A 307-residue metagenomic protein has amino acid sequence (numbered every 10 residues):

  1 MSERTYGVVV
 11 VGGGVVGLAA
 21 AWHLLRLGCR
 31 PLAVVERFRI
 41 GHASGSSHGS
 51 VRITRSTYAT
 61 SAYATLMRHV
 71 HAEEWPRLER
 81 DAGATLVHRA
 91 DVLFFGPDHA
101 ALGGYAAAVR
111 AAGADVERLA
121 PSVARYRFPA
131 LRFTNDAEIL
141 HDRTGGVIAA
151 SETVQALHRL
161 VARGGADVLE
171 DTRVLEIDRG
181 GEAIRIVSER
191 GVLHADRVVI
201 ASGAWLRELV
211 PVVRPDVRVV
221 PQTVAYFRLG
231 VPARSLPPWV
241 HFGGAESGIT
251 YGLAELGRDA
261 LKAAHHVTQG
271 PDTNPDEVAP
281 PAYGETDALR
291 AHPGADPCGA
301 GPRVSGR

Functional and structural regions predicted by a protein language model:
S2-V16: Beta1/beta-strand and adjacent pyrophosphate-binding region of the FAD-binding site in flavoprotein oxidoreductases
V16, I40, W205: Conserved Rossmann-like nucleotide-cofactor binding loop
A19, R55, I177-E182, S188-S305: Flavin-dependent oxidoreductases
A21, L25, L160: Gly/Ala-rich phosphate-binding loop of Rossmann-like dinucleotide-binding domains, activating on the conserved
L25-S46: Glycine-rich FAD pyrophosphate-binding loop
V51-R127, D136, I249: Dinucleotide-binding Rossmann-like beta1-alpha1 core, especially the glycine-rich loop that anchors the ADP
L66, F94-L102, L140-R159, P280-E285: Short beta-strand to alpha-helix junction loop
H141-D196: Helical element adjacent to the flavin cofactor pocket in flavoenzyme catalytic cores
